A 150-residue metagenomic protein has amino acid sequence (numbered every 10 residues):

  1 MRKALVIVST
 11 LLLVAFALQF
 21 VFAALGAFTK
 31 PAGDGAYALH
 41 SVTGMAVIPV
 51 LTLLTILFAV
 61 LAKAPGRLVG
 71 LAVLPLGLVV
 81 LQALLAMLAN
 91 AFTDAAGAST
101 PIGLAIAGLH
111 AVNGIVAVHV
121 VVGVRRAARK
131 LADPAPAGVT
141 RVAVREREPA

Functional and structural regions predicted by a protein language model:
M1-A150: Polytopic transmembrane helical bundles with strong interfacial aromatic enrichment
